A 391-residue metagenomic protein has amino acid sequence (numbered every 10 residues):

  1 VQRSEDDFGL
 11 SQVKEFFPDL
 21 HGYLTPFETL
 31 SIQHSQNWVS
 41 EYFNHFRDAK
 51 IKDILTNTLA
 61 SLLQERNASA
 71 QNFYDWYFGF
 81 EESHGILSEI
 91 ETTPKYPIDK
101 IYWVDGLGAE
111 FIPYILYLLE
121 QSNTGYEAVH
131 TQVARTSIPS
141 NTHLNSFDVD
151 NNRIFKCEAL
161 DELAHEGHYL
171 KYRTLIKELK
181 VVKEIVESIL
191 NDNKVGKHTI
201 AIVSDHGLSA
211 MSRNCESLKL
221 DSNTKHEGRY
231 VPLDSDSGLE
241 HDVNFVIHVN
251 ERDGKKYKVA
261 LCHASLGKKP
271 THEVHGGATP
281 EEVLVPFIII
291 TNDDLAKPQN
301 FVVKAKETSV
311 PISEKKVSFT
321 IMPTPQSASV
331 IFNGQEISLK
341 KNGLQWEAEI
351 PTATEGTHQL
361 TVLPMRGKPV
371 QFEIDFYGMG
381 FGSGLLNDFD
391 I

Functional and structural regions predicted by a protein language model:
V1-I391: Feature captures the catalytic ectodomains and active-site-proximal regions of enzymes that hydrolyze or transfer
